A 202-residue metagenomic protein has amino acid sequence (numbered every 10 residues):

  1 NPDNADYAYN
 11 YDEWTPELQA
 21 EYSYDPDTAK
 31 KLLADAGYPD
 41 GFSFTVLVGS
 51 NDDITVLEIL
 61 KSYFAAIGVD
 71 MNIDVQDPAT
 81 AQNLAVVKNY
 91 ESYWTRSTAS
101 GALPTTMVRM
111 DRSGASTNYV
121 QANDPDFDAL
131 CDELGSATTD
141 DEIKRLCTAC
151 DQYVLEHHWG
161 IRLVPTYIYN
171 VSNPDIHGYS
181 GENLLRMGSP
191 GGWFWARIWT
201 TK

Functional and structural regions predicted by a protein language model:
N1-L32, D53-T55: Structural transition elements
N1-Y9, N51-S62, A81-K202: Detector for C-terminal structural segments
E21, T28, D74, Y119-V120 (+1 more regions): Catalytic domains of carbohydrate-active enzymes that cleave complex glycans
P26-T45: Immediate post-signal peptide segment of exported/extracytoplasmic ligand-binding proteins
G41-G49, M71-D74: Short, well-ordered beta-strand elements
L60-I73: Short alpha-helix C-terminal cap/hinge motif
D70-N83: Early extracytoplasmic/lumenal segment of secretory-pathway proteins
